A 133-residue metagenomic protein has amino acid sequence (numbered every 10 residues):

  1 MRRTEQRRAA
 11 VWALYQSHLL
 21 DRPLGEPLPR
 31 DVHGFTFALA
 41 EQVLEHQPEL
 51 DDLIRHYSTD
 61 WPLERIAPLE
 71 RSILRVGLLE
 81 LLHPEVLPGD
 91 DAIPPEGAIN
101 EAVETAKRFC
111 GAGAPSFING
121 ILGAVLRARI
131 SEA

Functional and structural regions predicted by a protein language model:
M1-P115, N119-A133: N-terminal interaction/assembly modules
